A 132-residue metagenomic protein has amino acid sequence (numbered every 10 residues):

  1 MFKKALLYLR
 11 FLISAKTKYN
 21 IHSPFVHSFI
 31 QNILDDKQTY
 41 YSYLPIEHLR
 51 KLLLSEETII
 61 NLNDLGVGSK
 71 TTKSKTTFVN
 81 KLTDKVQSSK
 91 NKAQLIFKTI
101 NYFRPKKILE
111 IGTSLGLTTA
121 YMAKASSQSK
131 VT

Functional and structural regions predicted by a protein language model:
M1-T132: A short alpha-helical cap/connector motif
